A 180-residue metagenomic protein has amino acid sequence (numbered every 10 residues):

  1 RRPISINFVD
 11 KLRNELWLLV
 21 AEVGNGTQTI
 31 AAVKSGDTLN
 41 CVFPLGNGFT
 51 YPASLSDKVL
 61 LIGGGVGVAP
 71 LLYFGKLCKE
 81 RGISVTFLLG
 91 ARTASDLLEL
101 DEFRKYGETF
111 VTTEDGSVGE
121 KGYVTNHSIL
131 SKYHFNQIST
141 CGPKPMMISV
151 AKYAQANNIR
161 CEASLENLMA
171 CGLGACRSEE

Functional and structural regions predicted by a protein language model:
R1-D37: Ferredoxin-reductase
N25-A170: FNR/FR-type flavoprotein reductase catalytic core
L173: Residues immediately within or flanking Cys/His clusters that coordinate Zn2+ in small zinc-binding modules
E180: Conserved small/polar residues in nucleotide/adenosyl-binding loops
